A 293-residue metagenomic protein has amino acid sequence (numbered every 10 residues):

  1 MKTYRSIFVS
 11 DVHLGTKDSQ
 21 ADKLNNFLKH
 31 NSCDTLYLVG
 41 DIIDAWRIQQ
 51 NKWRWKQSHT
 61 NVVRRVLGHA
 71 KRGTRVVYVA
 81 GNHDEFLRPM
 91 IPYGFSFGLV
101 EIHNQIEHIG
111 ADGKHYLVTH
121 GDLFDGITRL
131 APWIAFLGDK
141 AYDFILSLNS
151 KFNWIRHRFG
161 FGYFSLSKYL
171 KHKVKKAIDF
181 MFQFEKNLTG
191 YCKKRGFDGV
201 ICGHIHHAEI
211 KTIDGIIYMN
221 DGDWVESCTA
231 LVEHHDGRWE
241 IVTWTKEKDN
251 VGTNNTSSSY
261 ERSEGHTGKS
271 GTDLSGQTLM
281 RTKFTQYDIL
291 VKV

Functional and structural regions predicted by a protein language model:
M1-S6, H108-L117, T212-I217: Beta-strand-turn-beta hairpins that frame and shape the catalytic cleft of phosphate-ester-processing enzymes
K2-R5, T16-A111: Core catalytic region of metal-dependent phosphoesterases/phosphodiesterases, especially metallo-beta-lactamase-like
R5-H13, I48-N51, Y169-K176: Short, basic, glycine/proline-bearing loop/turn elements
S10, V39-D41, G81, T119 (+1 more regions): Active-site flanking residues adjacent to catalytic metal/cofactor-binding acidic residues
G94-G98, H103-N104, L117, D122 (+3 more regions): Conserved beta-sheet core of the metallophosphoesterase superfamily
T119-F184: Active-site-proximal loop/helix segment associated with metal-binding centers of metalloenzymes
G252-T253, S257-S258, R262-Q286: A cross-taxon signal for low-complexity, glycine/charged-rich
I289-K292: Short, positively charged and aromatic/hydrophobic N-terminal segments
